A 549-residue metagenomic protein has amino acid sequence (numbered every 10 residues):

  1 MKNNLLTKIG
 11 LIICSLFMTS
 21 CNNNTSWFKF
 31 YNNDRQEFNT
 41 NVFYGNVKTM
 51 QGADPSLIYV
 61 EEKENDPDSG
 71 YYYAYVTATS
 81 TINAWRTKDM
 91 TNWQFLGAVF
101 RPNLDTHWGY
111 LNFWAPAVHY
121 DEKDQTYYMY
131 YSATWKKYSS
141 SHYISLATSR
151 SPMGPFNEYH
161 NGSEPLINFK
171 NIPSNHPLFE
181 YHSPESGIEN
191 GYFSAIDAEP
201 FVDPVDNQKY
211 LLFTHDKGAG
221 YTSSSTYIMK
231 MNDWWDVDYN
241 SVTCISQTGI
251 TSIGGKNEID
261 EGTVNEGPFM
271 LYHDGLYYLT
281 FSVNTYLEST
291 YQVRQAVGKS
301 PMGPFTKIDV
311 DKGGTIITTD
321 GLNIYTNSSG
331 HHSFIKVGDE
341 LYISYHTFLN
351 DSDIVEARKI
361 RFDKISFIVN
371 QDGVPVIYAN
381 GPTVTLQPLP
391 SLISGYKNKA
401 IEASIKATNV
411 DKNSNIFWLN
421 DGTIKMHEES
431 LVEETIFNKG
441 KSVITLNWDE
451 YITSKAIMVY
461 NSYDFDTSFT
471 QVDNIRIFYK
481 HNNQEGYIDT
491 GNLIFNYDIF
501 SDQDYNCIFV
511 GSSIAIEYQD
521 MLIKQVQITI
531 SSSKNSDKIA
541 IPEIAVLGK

Functional and structural regions predicted by a protein language model:
T19-S20: C-terminal motif of bacterial Sec signal peptides marking the signal peptidase cleavage site
T25-P67, T91-E122, P155-V202, D233-F269 (+3 more regions): Surface loop/turn signatures of beta-propeller and other carbohydrate-active proteins
A53-T79, W114-S140, E158, D197-D203 (+4 more regions): Hydrophobic core segments of beta-strands in well-ordered, beta-rich domains
T81-A84, Y138-S145, Y221-I228, E288-A296 (+1 more regions): Structural motif
R86-T91, A147-P155, I228-Y239, A296-T306 (+2 more regions): Short loop/turn segments immediately following beta-strands, especially the blade-tip and inter-blade linker loops
T87, S145-S151, T290-S300, I308 (+3 more regions): Non-cytosolic beta-sandwich-type ligand-binding/adhesion modules
T263-G314: Loop/turn-rich, solvent-exposed surfaces of beta-rich toroidal or solenoidal domains
M426-D489, G511-K549: Aromatic, loop-rich ligand-recognition surfaces of beta-strand-rich domains
